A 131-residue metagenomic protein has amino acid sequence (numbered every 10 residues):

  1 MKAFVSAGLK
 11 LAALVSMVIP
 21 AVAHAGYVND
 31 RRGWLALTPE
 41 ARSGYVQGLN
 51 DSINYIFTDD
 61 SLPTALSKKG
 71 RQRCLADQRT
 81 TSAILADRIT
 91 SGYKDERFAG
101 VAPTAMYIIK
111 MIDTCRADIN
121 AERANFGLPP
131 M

Functional and structural regions predicted by a protein language model:
M1, I53-D59: Short intrinsically disordered, low-complexity coil segments enriched in acidic
M1-A12: Bacterial N-terminal signal peptides that target proteins for export
V15-S16: N-terminal leader-region detector that preferentially activates on the first domain or presequence of a protein
I19-A25: Sec/Tat signal peptide C-region and signal peptidase I cleavage site
A25-Q47, N54: Immediate post-signal-peptide N-terminus of mature secreted/exported proteins
Y27-R31, T58-M131: Compact alpha-helical subdomains of small soluble proteins
V46-I53, R71-A76: Alpha-helical ligand/cofactor-binding cores
